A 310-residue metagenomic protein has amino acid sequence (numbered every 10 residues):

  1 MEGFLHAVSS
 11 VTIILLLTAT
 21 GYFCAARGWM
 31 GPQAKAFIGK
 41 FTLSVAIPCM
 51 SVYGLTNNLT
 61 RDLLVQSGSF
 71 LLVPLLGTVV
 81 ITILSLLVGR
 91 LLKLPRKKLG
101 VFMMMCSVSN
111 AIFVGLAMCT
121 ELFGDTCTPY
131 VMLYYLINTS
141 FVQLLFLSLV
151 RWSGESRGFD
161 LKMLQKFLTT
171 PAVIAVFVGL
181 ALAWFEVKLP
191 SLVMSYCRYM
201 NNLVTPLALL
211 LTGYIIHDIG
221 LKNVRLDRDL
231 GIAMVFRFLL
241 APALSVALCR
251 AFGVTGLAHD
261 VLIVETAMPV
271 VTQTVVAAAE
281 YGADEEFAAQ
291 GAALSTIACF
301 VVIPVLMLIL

Functional and structural regions predicted by a protein language model:
M1-L310: Alpha-helical transmembrane segments of multi-pass small-molecule/ion transporters
